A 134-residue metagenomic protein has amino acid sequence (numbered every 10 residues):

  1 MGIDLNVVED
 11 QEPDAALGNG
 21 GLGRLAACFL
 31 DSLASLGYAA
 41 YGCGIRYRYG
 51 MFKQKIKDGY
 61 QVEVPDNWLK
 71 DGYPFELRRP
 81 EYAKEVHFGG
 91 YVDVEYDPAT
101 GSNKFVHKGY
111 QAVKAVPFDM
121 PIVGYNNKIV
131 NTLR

Functional and structural regions predicted by a protein language model:
M1-R134: A conserved ligand/cofactor-binding region detector
